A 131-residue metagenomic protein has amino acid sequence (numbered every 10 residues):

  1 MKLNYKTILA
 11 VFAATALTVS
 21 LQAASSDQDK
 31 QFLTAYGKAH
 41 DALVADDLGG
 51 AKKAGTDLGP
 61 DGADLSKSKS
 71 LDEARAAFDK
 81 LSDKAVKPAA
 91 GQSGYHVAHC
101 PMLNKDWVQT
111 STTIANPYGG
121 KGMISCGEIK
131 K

Functional and structural regions predicted by a protein language model:
M1-K2, K53: Intrinsic low-complexity, intrinsically disordered segments enriched in polar/basic residues
K2-A10: Bacterial N-terminal signal peptides that target proteins for export
A14-K131: Intrinsically disordered, low-complexity terminal tails/loops enriched in metal-binding residues
